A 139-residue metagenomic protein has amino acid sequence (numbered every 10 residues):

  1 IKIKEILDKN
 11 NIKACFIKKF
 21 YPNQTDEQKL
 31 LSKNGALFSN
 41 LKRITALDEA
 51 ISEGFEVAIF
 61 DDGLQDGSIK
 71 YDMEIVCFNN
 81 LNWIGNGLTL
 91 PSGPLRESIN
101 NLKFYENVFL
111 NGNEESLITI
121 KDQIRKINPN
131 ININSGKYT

Functional and structural regions predicted by a protein language model:
I1-K9, S39-T45, T139: Proteins with a high burden of low-complexity, intrinsically disordered sequence enriched in S/T/G/P/A and R, requiring
I1-N23: Walker A (P-loop) phosphate-binding motif
K19-N128, S135: Phosphate/Mg2+-binding loops and adjacent switch elements in nucleotide/diphosphate-handling enzyme cores
I133-T139: Beta-strand-loop-alpha "switch" segments that mediate conformational coupling across diverse proteins
